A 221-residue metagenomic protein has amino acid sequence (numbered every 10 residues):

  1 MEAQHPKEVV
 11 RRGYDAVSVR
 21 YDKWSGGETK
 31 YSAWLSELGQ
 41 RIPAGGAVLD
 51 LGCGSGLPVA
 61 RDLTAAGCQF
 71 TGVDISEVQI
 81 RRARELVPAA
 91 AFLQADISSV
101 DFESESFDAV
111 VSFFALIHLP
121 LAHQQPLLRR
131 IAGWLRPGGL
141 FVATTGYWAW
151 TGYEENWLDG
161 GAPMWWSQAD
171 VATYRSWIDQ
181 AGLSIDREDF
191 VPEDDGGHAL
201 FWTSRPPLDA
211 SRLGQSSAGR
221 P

Functional and structural regions predicted by a protein language model:
M1-A44, A149: Conserved class I S-adenosyl-L-methionine
L49, S55-S99: Class I SAM-dependent methyltransferase SAM/SAH-binding core
S98-V110: A short acidic, Gly/Pro-enriched loop at the edge of an enzyme's catalytic core that lines a small-molecule cofactor
A109-H123: A short SAM/SAH-binding and catalytic strip from SAM-dependent methyltransferases
Q125-P137: A short glycine-rich, Lys/Arg-flanked "PGG" loop and its adjoining helix->strand segment in the class I
G138-T145: Conserved beta-strand signature within the Rossmann-like core of class I S-adenosyl-L-methionine
G146-M164: Short, glycine-/aromatic-enriched active-site segment of Class I SAM-dependent methyltransferases
W166-A181: Short alpha-helix
